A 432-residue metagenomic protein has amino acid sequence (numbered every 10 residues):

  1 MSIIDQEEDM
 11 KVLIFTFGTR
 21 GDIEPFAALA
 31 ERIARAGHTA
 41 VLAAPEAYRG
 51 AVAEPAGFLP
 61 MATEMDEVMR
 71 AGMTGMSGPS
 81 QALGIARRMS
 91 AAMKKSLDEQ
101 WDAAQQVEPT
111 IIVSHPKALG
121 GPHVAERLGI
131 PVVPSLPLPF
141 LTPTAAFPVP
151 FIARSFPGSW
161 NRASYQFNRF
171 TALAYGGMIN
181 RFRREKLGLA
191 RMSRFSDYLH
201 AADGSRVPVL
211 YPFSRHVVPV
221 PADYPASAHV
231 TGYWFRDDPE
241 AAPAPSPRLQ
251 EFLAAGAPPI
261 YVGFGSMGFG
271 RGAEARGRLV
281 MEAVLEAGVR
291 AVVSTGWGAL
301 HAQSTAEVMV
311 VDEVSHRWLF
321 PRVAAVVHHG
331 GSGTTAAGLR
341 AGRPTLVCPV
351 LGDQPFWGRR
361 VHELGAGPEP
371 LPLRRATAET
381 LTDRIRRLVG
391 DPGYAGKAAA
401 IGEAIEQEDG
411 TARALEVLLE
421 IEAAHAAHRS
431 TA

Functional and structural regions predicted by a protein language model:
D5-L59: N-terminal subdomain of nucleotide-sugar transferases
D9, H38, P45-P259, F264-S266 (+3 more regions): Nucleotide-sugar-dependent glycosyltransferase catalytic domains
D22, I112, V311-R360: A donor-sugar binding/catalytic signature common to diverse glycosyltransferases and related nucleotide-sugar
V41, V292, L346: Conserved beta-strand positions in the Rossmann-like core of class I SAM-dependent methyltransferases
G57-E67, S135-P137, G330, V347-L351 (+1 more regions): Short beta->alpha connector loops at strand-helix junctions that form conserved, small/polar/Pro-enriched
V107, A378-A432: C-terminal amphipathic helix plus adjacent low-complexity, charged tail appended to glycosyltransferase catalytic
G288, V293-H316: Nucleotide-activated donor-binding/catalytic signature segment of Leloir-type glycosyltransferases, i.e., the conserved
G352-R384, G396: Change "using UDP/GDP/dTDP sugars" to "using nucleotide sugars
